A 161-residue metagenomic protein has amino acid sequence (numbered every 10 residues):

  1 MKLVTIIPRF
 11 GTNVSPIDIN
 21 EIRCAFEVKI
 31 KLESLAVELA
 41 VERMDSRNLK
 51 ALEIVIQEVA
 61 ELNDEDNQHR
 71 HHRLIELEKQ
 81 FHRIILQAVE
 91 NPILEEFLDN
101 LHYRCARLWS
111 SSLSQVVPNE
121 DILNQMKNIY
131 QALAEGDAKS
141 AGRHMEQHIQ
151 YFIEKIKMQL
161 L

Functional and structural regions predicted by a protein language model:
M1-E42, Q87, I93, I153 (+1 more regions): Short linear motifs at protein or domain termini
D18-I19, L108-S112: Short alpha-helical transmembrane interface motifs in multi-pass membrane proteins
A25, L35-V37, S46-S110, L123-A132 (+1 more regions): Conserved amphipathic alpha-helical segments that form helical-bundle/coiled-coil interaction surfaces
N119-D121: Short glycine/proline-rich, acidic loop/turn segments that cap or connect secondary-structure elements
